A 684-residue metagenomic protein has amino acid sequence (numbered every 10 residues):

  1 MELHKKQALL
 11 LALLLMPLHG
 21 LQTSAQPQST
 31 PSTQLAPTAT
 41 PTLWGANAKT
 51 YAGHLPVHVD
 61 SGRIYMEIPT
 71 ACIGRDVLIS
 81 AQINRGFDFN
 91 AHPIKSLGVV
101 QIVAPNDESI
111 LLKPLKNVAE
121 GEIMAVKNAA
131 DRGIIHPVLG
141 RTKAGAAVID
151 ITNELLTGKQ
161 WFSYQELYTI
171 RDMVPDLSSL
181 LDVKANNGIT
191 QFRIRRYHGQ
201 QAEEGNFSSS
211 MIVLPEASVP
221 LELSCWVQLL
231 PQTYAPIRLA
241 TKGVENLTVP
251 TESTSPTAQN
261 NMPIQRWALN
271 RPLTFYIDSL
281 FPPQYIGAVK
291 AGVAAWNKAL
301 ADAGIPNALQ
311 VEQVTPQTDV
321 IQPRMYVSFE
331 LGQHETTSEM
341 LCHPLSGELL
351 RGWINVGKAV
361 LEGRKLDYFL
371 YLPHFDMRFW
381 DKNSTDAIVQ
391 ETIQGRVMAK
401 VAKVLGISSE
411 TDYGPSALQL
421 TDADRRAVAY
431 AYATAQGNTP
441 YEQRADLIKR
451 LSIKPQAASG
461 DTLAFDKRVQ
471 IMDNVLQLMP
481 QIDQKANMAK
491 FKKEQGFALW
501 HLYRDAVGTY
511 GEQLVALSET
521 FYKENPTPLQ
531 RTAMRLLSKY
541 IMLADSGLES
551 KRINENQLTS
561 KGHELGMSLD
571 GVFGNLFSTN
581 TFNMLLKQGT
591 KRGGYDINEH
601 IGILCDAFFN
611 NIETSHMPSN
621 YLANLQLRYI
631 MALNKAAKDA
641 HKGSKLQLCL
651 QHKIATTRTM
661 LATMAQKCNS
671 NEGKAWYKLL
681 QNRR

Functional and structural regions predicted by a protein language model:
M1-L10: Bacterial N-terminal signal peptides that target proteins for export
M16-S24: C-terminal segment of classical bacterial N-terminal signal peptides
T30-F281, A299, V314-I393, V397 (+9 more regions): Auxiliary tRNA-acceptor-end handling modules of aminoacyl-tRNA synthetases
I73-G74, P282-A308, F608, Y629: Zn2+-dependent metallopeptidase catalytic core
Y285-G292, I393-V401, D424, V428 (+1 more regions): Stable alpha-helical elements in mature extracytoplasmic
D302-Q317, E410-G414: Short, glycine/acidic-rich hinge or "gate" loops at secondary-structure transitions that mediate conformational
G414-P440: Post-HExxH zinc-binding segment in Zn-dependent metallohydrolases
T579, N583-R684: Charge-dense, extended regions
